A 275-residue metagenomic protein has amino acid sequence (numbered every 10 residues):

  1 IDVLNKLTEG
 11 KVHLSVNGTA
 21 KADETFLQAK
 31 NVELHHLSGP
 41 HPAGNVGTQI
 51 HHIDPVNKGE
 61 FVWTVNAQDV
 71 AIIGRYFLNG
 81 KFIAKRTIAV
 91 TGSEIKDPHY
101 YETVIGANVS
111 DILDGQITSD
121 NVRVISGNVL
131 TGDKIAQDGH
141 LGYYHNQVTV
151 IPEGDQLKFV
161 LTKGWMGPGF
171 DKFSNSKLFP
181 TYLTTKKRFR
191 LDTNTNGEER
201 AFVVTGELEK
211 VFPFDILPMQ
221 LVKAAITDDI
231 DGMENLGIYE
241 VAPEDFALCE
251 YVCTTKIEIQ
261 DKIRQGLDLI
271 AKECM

Functional and structural regions predicted by a protein language model:
D2-M275: Buried, small/hydrophobic-residue-enriched core segments of structured protein domains
